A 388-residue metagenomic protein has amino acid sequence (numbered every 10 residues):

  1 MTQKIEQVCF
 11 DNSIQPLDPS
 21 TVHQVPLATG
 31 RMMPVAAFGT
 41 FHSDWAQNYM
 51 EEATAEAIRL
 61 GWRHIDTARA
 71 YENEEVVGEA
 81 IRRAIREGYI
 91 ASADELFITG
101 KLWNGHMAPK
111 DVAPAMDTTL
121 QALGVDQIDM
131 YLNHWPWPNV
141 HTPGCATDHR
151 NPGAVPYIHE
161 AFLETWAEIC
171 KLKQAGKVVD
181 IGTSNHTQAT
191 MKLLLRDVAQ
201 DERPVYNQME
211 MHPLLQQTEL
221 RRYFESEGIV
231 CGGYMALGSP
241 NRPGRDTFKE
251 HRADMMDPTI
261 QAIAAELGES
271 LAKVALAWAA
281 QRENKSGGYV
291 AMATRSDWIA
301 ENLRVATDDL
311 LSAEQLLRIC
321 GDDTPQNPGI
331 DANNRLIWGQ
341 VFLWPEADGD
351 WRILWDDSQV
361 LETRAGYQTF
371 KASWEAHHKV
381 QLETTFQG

Functional and structural regions predicted by a protein language model:
M1-L96, A113, G153, E168 (+3 more regions): N-terminal binding-site loop/beta-alpha segment at the start of enzyme catalytic domains that lines or forms
L17-V25, I81-R82, M116, Q188-L194 (+1 more regions): Alpha-helical scaffolding within the catalytic cores of extracellular/periplasmic polymer-degrading hydrolases
P26-A28, G78-A93, L120-D126, L195-A199 (+1 more regions): Acidic (Asp/Glu)-rich catalytic clusters
H42, R69, L102-N104, P213: Structured beta->alpha junctions
W62, V125-I128, V178: A structural motif
A91-H106, M130-P136, Q208-M211: A short, structured active-site edge motif that brings together acidic residues
N104, W135-G388: Beta/alpha (TIM)-barrel catalytic core signal, keyed to glycine-rich beta->alpha loops juxtaposed to Asp/Glu that bind
V112-N133, K171-L172: CE4/NodB-like, metal-dependent polysaccharide N-deacetylase domain that modifies extracellular/periplasmic N-acetylated
